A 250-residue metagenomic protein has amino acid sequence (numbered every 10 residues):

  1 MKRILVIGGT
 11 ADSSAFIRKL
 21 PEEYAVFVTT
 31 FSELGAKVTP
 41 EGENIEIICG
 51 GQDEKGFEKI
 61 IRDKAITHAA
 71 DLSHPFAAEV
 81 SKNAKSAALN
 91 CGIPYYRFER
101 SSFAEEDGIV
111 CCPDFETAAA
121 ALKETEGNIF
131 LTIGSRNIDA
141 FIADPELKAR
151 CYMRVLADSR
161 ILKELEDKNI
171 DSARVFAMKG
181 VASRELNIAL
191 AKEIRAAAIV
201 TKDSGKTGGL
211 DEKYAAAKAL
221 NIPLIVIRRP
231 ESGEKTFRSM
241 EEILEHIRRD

Functional and structural regions predicted by a protein language model:
I4-S32: N-terminal basic/disordered segments at the start of proteins
A11, T30-A36, F98-S102, S135-N137 (+1 more regions): Short, polar loop motifs at secondary-structure junctions
F27-G51, D107-V110, L162-K168: N-terminal beta-loop-helix "entrance" segment that forms/cooperates in small-molecule cofactor or anionic ligand
E43-I60, A177-L186: Glycine-rich, highly charged phosphate/nucleotide-binding loops
E58-T117: Glycine/small-residue-rich loop that forms an oxyanion/phosphate-binding "nest" at active or ligand-binding sites
S73, K202-S204, R228-P230: Short secondary-structure boundary segments
G127-V175: Anionic-ligand binding region
E166-A189, E193-A198, K202-L220, I225: A C-terminal functional module that forms or caps the active site or interfaces directly with catalytic machinery
